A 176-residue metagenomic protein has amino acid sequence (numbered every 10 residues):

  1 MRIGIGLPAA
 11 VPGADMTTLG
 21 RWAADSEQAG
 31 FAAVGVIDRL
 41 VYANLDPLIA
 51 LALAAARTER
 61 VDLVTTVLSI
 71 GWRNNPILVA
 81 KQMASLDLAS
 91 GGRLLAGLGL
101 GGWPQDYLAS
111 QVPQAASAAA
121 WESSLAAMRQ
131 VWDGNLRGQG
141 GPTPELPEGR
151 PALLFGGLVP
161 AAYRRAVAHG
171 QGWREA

Functional and structural regions predicted by a protein language model:
M1-D62, E148-P151: N-terminal beta1-alpha1-beta2 module of alpha/beta enzyme domains
I3-L7, V34-V36, D62-T66, L94-L98 (+2 more regions): Hydrophobic faces of well-ordered beta-strands that scaffold small-molecule active sites in alpha/beta enzyme cores
G6-A10, R39, L68-I70, G99-W103 (+1 more regions): Active-site beta-loop-alpha junctions enriched in small/polar residues
G13, R73-P76: Short, solvent-exposed loop/helix junctions and linker helices that flank or host conserved functional motifs
G30, R57-R60, S90, V167-R174: Glycine-enriched alpha-helix->loop->beta-strand junction motifs that scaffold or abut catalytic
L40-A43, L68-N74, P113-Q114: Glycine-rich "substrate-gating" loop/helix at the edge of Rossmann-like oxidoreductase active sites
N75-H169: Internal, glycine-rich beta/alpha segment that forms the wall or movable "lid" of small-molecule/cofactor binding
